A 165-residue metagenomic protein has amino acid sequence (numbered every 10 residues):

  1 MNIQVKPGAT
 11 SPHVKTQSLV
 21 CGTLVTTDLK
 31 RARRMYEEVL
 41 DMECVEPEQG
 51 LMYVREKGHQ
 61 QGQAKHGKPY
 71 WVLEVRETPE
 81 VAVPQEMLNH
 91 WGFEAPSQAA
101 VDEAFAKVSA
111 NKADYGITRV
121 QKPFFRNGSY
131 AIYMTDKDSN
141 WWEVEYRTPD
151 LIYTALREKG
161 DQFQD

Functional and structural regions predicted by a protein language model:
M1-K30, W91, D150-D165: N-terminal beta-strand motif that seeds the catalytic metal site of vicinal oxygen chelate
V14-T16, T23-V72: Core segments of cupin and vicinal oxygen chelate
T27-K30, W91-D138: Vicinal oxygen chelate
E48, M87, G128: Exposed loop/turn and edge beta-strand positions of beta-sandwich/beta-sheet ligand-binding modules
L51, T78-E80, V120-F125: Short, solvent-exposed loop/turn elements at beta->coil junctions and helix N-caps that rim active or binding pockets
R76-A95, A99-A100: Helix-adjacent hinge/juxtasegments
E77, F125-N127, Y133, V144-L151: Short beta->alpha transition motifs characteristic of CBS
